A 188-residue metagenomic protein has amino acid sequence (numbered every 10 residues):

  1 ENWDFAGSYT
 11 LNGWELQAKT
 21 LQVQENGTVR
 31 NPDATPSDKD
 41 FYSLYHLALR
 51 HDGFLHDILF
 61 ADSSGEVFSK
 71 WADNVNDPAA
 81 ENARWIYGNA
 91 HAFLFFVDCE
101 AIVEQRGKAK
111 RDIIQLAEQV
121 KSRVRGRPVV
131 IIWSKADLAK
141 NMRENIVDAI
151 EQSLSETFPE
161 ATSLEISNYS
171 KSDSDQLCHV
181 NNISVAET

Functional and structural regions predicted by a protein language model:
E1-F41, H46, R50-F60: Conserved G1/Walker A P-loop phosphate-binding module
D40-D52, A79-G88, A117-S122: Short amphipathic alpha-helices and their capping/turn segments at secondary-structure boundaries
G53-A79: Switch II (G3) loop of P-loop NTPases
F60, L94-C99, V103, V130-K135: Conserved beta-strand segments of the P-loop GTPase G domain that flank and frequently precede/overlap
G65-F68, C99-Q105, A136-K140, S170-S172: Short acidic, S/G/P-rich loop/turn micro-motifs used as interaction or catalytic elements
K70-V103, Q119: Inter-motif core of Ras-like GTPase G domains
V103-G126: Amphipathic helical hotspot of TIR/SEFIR-family domains
D137-T188: Canonical P-loop GTPase G-domain recognition
